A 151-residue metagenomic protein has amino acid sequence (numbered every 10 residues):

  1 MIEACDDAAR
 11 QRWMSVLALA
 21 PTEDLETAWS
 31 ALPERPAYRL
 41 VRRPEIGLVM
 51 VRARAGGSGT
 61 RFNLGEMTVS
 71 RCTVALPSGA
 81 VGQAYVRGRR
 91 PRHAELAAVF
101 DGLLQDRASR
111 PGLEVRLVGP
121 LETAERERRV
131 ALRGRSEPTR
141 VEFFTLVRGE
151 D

Functional and structural regions predicted by a protein language model:
M1-R10, E66, V74-V86, G134-T139: Solvent-exposed, charged interface segments at domain starts and junctions
M1-R42: Extended, highly charged
E3-A4, R10, A18-P21, L104-D151: Cysteine/selenocysteine-centered motifs that mediate thiol-based redox chemistry or coordinate metal-sulfur cofactors
A20, A28, G65, S70-C72 (+5 more regions): Small-side-chain structural scaffolding
L25, I46-L48, G59, P77 (+3 more regions): Residues in flexible loops and secondary-structure boundaries
A31-P77, Q83-Y85: Structured beta-strand/loop patches that form or line metal/cofactor-binding pockets in enzymes
V51-A53, L64-E66, G88, Q105-D106 (+1 more regions): Generic structural "secondary-structure junction" signal
S78, G82-G119: A hydrophobic, small-residue-rich beta->alpha segment in the mid-to-C-terminal subdomain of diverse proteins
